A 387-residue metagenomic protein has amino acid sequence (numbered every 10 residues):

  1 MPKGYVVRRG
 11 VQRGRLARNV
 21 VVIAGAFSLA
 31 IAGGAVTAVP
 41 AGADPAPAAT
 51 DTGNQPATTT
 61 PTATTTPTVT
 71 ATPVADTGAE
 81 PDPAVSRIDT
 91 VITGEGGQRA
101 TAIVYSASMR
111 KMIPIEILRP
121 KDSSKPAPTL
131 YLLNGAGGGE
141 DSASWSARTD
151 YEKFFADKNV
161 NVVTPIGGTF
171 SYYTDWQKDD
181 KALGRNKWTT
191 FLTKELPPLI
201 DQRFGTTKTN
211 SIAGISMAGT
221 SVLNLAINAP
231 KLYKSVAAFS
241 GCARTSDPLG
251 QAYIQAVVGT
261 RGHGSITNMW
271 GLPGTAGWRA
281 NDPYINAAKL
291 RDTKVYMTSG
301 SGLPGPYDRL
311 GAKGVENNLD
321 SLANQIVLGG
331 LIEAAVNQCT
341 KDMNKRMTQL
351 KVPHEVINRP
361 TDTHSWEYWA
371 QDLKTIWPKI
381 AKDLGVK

Functional and structural regions predicted by a protein language model:
P2-K387: Non-catalytic cap/lid and distal C-terminal segments of serine-dependent acyl enzymes
